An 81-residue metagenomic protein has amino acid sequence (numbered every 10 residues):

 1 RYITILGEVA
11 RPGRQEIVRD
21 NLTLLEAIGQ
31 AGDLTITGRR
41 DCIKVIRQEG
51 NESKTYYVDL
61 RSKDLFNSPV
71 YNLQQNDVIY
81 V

Functional and structural regions predicted by a protein language model:
R1-V81: Ser/Thr/Pro/Gly-biased, low-complexity, turn-/loop-rich segments that often occur immediately after N-terminal
